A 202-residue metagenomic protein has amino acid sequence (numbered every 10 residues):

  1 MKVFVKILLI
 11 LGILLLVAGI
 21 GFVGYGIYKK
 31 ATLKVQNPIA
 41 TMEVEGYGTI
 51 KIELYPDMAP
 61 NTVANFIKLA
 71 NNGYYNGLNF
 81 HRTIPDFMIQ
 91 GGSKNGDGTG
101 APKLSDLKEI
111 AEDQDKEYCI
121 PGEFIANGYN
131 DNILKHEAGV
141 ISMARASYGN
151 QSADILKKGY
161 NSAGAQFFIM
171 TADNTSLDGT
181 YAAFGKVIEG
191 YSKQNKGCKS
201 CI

Functional and structural regions predicted by a protein language model:
K2-I202: Cross-family detector of peptidyl-prolyl cis-trans isomerase
